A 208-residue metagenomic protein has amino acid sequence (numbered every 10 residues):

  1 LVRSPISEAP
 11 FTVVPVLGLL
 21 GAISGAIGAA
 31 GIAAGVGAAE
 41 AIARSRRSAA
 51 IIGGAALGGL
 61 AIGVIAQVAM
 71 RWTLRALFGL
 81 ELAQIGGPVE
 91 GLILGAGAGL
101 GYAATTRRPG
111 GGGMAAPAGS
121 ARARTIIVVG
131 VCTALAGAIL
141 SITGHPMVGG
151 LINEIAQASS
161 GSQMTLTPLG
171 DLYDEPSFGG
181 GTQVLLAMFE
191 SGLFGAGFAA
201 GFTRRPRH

Functional and structural regions predicted by a protein language model:
L1-H208: Juxtamembrane/disordered regions of integral membrane proteins
